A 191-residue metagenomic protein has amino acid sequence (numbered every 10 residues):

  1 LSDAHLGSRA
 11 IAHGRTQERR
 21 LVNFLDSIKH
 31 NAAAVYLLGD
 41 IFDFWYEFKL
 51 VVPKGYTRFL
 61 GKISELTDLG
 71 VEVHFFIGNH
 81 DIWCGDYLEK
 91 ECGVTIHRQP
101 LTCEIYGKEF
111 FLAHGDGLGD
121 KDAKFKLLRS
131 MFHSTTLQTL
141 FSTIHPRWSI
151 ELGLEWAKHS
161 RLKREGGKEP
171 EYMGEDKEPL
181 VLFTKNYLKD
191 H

Functional and structural regions predicted by a protein language model:
L1-H5, E109-D116: Active-site-proximal beta-strand elements of phosphoester/diester hydrolases
L1-R15, H74-I77, D120-F132, M173: Charged, low-complexity, helix/coiled-coil-prone segments
S2-A4, I41-D43, R161-E165: A short alpha-helix capping/helix-coil boundary motif
H5, N79-H80, H114, H191: Histidine-centered divalent metal-coordination motifs
L6-I105: Core catalytic region of metal-dependent phosphoesterases/phosphodiesterases, especially metallo-beta-lactamase-like
I82-D86, L112-A113, G119-D122: Short, well-ordered, mixed-charge alpha-helical segments that flank or form enzyme active sites
G115-L180: Active-site-proximal loop/helix segment associated with metal-binding centers of metalloenzymes
D176-H191: A short, acidic, amphipathic alpha-helical segment used as a generic capping/interface helix at domain edges
